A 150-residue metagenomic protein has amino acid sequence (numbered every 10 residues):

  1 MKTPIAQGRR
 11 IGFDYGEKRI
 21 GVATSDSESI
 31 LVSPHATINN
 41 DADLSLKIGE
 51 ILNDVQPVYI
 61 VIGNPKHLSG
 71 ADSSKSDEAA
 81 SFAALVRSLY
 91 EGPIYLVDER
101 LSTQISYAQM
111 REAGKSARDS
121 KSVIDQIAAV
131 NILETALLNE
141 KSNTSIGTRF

Functional and structural regions predicted by a protein language model:
K2-F13, E17-F150: Phosphate- and other anionic-substrate recognition elements at nucleic-acid/protein interfaces
